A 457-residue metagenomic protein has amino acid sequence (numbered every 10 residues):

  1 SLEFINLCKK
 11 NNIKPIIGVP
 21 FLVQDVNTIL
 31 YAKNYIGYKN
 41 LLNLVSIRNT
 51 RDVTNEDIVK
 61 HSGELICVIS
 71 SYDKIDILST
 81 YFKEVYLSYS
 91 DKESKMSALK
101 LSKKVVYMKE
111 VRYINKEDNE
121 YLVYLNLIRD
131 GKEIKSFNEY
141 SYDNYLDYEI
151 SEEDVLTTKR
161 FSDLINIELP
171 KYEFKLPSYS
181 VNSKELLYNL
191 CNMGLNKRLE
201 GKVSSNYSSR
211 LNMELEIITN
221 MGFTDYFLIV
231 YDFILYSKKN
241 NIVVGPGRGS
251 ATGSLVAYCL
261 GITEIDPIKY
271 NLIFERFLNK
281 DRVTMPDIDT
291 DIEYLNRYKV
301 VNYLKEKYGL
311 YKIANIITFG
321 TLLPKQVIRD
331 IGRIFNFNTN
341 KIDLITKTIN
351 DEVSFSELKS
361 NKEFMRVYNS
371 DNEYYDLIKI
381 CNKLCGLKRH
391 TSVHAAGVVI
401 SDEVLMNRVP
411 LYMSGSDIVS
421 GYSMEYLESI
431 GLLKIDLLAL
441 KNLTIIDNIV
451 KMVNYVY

Functional and structural regions predicted by a protein language model:
S1-Y457: Alpha-helical scaffold/interaction cores of sigma-54-like transcription cofactors and many family A DNA polymerases
